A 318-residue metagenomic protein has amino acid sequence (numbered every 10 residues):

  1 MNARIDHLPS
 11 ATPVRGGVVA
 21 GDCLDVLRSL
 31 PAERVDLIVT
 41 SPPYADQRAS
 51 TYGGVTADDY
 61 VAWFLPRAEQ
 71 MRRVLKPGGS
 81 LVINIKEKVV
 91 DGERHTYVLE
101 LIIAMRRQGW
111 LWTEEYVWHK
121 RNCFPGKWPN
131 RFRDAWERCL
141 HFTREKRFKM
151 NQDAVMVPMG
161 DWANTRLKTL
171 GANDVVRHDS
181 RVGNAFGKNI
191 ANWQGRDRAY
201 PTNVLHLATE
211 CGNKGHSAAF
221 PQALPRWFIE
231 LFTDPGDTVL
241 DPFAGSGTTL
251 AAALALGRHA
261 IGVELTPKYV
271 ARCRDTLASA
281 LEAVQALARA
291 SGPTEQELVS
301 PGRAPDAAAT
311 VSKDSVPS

Functional and structural regions predicted by a protein language model:
M1-R272, S279-A283, L287, V311-S318: Core catalytic lobe of class I
A278-L298, G302: Conserved phosphoryl-transfer catalytic core
P293-E295, V299-S318: Acidic, low-complexity intrinsically disordered tails
